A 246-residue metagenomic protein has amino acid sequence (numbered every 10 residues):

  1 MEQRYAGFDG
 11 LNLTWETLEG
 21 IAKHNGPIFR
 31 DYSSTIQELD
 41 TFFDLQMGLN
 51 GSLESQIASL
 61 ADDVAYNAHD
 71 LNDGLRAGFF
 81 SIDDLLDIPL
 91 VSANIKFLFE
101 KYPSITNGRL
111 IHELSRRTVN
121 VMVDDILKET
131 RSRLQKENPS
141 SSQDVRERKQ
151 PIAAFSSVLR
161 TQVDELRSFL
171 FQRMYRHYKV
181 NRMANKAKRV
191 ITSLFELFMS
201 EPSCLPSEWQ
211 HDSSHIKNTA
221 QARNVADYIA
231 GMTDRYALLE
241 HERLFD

Functional and structural regions predicted by a protein language model:
M1-D246: Histidine-centered, transition-metal-coordinating active-site segments
